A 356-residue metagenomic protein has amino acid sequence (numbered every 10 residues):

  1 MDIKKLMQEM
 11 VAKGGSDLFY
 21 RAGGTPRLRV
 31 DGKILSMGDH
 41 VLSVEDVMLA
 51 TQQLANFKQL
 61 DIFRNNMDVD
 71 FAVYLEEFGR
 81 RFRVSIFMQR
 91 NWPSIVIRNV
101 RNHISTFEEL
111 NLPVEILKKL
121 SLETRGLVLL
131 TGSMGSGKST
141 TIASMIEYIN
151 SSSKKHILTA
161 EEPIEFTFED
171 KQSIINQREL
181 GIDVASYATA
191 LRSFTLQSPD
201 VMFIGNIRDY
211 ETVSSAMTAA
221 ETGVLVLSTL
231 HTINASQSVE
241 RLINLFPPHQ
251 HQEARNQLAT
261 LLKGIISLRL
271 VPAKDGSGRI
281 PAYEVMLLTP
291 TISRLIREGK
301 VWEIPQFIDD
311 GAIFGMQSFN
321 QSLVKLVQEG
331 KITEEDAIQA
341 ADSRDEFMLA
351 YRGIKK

Functional and structural regions predicted by a protein language model:
M1-K356: Short, flexible helix-loop junctions that flank or precede catalytic/ligand sites
